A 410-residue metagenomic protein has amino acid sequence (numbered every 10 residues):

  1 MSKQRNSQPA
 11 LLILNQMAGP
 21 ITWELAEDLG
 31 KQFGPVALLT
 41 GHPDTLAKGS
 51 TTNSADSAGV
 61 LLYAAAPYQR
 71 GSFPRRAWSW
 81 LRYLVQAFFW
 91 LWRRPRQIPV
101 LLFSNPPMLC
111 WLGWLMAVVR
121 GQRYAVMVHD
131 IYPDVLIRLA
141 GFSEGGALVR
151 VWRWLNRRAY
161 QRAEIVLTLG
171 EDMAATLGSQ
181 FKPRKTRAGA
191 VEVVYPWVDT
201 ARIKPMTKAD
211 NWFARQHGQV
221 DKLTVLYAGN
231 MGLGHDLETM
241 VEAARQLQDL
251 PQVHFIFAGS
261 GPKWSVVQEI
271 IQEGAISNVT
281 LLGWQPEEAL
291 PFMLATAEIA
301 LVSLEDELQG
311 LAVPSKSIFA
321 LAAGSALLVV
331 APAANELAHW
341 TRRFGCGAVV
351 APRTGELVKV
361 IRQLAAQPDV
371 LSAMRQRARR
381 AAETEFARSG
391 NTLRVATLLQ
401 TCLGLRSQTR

Functional and structural regions predicted by a protein language model:
M1-D56: N-terminal subdomain of nucleotide-sugar transferases
W111, L115-V119, R123, G146-T168: Membrane-proximal helix-turn-helix segments that form the acceptor-binding/catalytic region of lipid-linked
D172, V194-W197: Carbohydrate-associated surface elements
G178-K182, W197-R215, D236: Acidic anion/phosphate-binding donor-loop and adjacent secondary structure in glycosyltransferase catalytic cores
V198, A214-H235, V241-A244, I256 (+1 more regions): Conserved donor-binding/catalytic core segment of Leloir-type glycosyltransferases
H235, P286-F292, A300-L321, L327-H339: Nucleotide-sugar-dependent
L250-Q252, W264-P291: Nucleotide-activated donor-binding/catalytic signature segment of Leloir-type glycosyltransferases, i.e., the conserved
P352, E356, A366-L399: A charged, aromatic-enriched C-terminal amphipathic alpha-helix characteristic of glycosyltransferases across folds
